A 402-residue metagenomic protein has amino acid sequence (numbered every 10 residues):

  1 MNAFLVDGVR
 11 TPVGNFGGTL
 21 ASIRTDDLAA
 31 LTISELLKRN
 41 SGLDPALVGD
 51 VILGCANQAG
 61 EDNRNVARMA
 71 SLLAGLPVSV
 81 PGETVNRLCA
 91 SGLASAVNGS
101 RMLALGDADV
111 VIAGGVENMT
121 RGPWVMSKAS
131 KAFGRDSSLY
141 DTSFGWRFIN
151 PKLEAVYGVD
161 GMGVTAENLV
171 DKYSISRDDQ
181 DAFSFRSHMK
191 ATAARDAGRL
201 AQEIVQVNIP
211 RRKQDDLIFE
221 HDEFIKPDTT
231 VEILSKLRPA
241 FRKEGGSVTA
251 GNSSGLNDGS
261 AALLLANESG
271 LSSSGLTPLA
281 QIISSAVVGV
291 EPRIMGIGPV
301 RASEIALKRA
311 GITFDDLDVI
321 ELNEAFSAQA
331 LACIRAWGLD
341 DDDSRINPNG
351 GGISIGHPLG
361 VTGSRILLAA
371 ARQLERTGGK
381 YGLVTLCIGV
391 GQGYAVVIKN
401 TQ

Functional and structural regions predicted by a protein language model:
M1-I23, F144, T230-I297, R301 (+5 more regions): Condensing-enzyme catalytic core mediating Claisen C-C bond formation in acyl metabolism
R10, S22, D26-L31, G42 (+2 more regions): N-terminal extracellular/periplasmic Venus flytrap/periplasmic-binding protein-like
A21-V111, G115-G134, I204-E220, R293 (+1 more regions): Conserved beta-ketoacyl condensing-enzyme motif
I23, C55-V110, S143-G145, V156-M162 (+4 more regions): Conserved catalytic cysteine-centered active-site region of acyl-thioester-dependent Claisen-condensing enzymes
T25-N40, V66-A70, S95-N98, M162-L169 (+5 more regions): Short, well-ordered amphipathic alpha-helical segments that serve as non-catalytic structural scaffolds within diverse
V85-E117, V170-R199, A262-S269, I334-R335 (+2 more regions): Active-site-proximal alpha-helical scaffold in enzymes
V110-N168: Flexible glycine-/small-residue-enriched beta->alpha junction loops that bind anionic phosphate/pyrophosphate groups
T165-E167, E203, R211, I283-S354: Active-site pocket-lining segment
